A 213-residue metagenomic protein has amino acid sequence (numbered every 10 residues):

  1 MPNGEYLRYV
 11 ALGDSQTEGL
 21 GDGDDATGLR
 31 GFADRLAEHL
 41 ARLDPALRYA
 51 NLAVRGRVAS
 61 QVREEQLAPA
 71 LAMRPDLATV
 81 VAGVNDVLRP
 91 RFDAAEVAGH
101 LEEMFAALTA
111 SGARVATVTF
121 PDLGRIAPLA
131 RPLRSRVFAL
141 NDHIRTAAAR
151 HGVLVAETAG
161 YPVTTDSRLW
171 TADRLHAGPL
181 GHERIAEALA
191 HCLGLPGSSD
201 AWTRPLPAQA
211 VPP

Functional and structural regions predicted by a protein language model:
M1-E5, T146, R150, D173-H176 (+1 more regions): Conserved catalytic region of serine esterases and O-acyltransferases that act on ester linkages in lipids
M1-R55, L67-R74: Serine-esterase "nucleophile elbow" of acetyl-processing enzymes
E18-D22, P45, A59-E96, D122-L123: Oxyanion-hole/transition-state-stabilizing segment in secreted/luminal serine hydrolases and related acyltransferases
D24-G31, F92-G99, R131-A139, D173-G181: Alpha-helix N-cap and loop-to-helix initiation/capping positions
A68, N85, D122-L123, R168-L169 (+2 more regions): Extracellular glycan-modifying ectodomains
E96-A110, A139-T146: Alpha-helical scaffolding segments of alpha/beta enzyme cores, especially the outer helices of TIM-barrel or partial
A110-V115, V153: A short helix->loop->beta-strand "cap" motif at the edges of active sites that frequently abuts
R125-T158, P179: Substrate-gating cap/lid alpha-helix
